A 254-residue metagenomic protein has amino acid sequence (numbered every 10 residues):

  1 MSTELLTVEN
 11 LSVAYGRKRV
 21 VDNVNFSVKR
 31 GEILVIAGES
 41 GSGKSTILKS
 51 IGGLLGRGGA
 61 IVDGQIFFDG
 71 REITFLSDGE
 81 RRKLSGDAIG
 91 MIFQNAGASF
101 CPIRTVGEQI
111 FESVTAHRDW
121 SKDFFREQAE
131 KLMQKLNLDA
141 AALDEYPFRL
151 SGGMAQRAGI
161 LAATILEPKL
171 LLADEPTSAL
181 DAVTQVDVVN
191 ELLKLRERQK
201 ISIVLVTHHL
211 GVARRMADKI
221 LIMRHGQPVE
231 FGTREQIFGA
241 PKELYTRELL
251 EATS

Functional and structural regions predicted by a protein language model:
R57, I89-I92, F238-S254: C-terminal boundary and immediately downstream tail of ABC-type ATPase nucleotide-binding domains
A60-E72: Conserved ABC transporter NBD signature motif
F124-A141: Conserved ABC ATPase "signature" region
Y146-L150, M154: Conserved ABC ATPase signature
I165-K169: A short, proline-enriched helix->beta-strand linker immediately N-terminal to the Walker B motif in ABC-type P-loop
A213-R215: A short, surface-exposed alpha-helical micro-motif characterized by mixed small hydrophobic and charged/polar residues
P228-G232: ABC ATPase "signature
